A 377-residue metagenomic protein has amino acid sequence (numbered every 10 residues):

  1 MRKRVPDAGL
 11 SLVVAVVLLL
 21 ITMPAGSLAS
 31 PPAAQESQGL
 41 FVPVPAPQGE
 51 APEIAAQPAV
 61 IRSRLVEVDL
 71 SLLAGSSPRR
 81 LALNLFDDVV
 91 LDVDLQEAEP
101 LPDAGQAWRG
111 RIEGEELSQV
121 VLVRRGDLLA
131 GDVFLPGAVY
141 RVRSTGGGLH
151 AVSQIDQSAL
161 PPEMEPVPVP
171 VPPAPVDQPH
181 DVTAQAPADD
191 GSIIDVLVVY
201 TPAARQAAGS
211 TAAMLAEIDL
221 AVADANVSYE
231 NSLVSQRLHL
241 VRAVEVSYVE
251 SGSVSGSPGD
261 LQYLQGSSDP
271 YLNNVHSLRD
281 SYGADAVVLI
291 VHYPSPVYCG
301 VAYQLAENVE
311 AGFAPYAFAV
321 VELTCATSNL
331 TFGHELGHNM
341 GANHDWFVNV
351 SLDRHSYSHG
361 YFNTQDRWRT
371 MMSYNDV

Functional and structural regions predicted by a protein language model:
M1-A8: N-terminal secretory signal peptides that target proteins for export/translocation
L10-L20, G26-G146, G266-S267: N-terminal prosegments of processed precursors
E36-P47, A51, A151-N308: Fold-level signature of zinc-dependent metallopeptidase catalytic domains
R79, W108, L129, I194 (+4 more regions): Residue-level detector of short, conserved catalytic/binding motifs and their immediate flanks
E97-A98, V121-D127, P136-S153, G209 (+1 more regions): Surface-exposed flexible segments
I112, F134, V198-A203, V241-V244 (+4 more regions): Active-site-proximal beta-strand/loop segments in catalytic clefts of secreted hydrolases
G126, G191, G283, A314 (+1 more regions): Short, solvent-exposed loop/turn segments at the edges of secondary structure
V244-Q262, G312-V377: The catalytic-center signature of Zn2+-dependent metalloproteases
